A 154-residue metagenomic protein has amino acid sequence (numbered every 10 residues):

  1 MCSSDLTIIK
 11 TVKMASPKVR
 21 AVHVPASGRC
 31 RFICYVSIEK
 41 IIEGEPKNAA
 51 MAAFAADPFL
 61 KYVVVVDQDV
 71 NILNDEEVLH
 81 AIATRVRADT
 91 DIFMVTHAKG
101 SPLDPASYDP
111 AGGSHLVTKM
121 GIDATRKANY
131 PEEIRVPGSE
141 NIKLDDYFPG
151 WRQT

Functional and structural regions predicted by a protein language model:
M1-T154: Charged, compositionally biased interaction regions
